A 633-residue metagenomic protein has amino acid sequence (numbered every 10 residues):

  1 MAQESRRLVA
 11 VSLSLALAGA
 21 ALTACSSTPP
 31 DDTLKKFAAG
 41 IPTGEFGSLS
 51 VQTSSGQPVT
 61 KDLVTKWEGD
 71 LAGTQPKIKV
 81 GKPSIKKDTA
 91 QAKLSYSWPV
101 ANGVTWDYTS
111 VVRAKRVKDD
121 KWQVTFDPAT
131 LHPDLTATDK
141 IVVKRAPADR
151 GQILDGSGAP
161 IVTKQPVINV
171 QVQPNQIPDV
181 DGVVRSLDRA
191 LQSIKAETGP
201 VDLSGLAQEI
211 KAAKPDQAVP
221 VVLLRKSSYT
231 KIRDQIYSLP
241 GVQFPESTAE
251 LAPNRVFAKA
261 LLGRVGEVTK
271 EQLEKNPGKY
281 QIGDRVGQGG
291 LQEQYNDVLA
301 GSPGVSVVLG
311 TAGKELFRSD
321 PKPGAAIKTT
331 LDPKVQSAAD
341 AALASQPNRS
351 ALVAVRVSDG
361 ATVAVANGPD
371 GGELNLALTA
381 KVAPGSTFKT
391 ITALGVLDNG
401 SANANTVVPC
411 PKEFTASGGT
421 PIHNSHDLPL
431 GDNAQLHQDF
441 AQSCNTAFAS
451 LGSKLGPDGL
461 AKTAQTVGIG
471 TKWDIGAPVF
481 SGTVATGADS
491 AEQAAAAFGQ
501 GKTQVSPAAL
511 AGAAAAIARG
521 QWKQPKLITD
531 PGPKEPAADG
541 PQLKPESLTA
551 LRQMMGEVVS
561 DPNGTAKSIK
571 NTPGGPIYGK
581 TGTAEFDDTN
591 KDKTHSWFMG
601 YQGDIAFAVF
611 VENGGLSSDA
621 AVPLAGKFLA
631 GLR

Functional and structural regions predicted by a protein language model:
A2-S27: Secretory targeting and sorting signals
L13, S26-P42: Short, low-complexity, disordered segments immediately C-terminal to signal peptides in bacterial exported proteins
P29-D32, T43-K93: Short solvent-exposed beta->alpha transition segments
D32-A39, G47, V51, T65 (+23 more regions): Solvent-exposed, polar/charged alpha-helical surfaces in well-ordered, non-transmembrane soluble domains, broadly
K36, Q52-G56, S97-A101, K140-K144 (+11 more regions): Second-shell loop/turn segments in exported
P76-K86, A90-R349, H595: Extracytoplasmic/periplasmic proteins that interact with beta-lactams or build/remodel peptidoglycan
R150, T379-F388: Gly/Ser-rich catalytic serine loop of serine hydrolases
G310-L316, N348-K381, G395-N613, S617: Beta-lactam-recognizing serine transpeptidase/beta-lactamase-like catalytic domain environment
